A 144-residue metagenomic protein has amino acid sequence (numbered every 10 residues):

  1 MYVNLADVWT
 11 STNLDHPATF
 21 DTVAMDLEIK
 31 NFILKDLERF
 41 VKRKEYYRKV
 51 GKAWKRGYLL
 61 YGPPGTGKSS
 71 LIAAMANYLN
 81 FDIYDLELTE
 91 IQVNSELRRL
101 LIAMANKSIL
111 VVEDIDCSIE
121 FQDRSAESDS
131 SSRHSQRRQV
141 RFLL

Functional and structural regions predicted by a protein language model:
M1-T19: Interdomain "pre-motor" coupling segment immediately N-terminal to P-loop NTPase/helicase cores
D15-T22, F81, R133: Short interface patches used for recognition in eukaryotic signaling and trafficking proteins
L27-L144: Walker A/P-loop NTP-binding motif of AAA+ ATPase domains
